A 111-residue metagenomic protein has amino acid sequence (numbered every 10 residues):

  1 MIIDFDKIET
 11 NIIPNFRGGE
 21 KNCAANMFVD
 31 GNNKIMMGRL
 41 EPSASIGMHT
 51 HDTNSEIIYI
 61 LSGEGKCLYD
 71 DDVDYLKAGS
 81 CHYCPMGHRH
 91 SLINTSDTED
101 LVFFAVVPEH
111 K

Functional and structural regions predicted by a protein language model:
M1-N32, G47: A short, N-terminal "cap"/entry segment at the start of jelly-roll beta-barrel domains of the cupin/DSBH fold
G31-N33, T53, D97-E99: Short strand-connecting beta-turns/loops that link adjacent beta-strands
M36-H51: Conserved short histidine dyad/triad with adjacent acidic residue
S45-G47, K66, H82, M86-L92: Histidine-centered metal-chelating micro-motifs
T53-S55, Y59-G65: Glycine- and acidic-residue-biased ligand/ion/polar-headgroup-sensing regions
S62, D70, V106-P108: Cofactor-binding loop segments of dinucleotide-utilizing enzymes, especially the Rossmann-like FAD- and NAD(P)+-binding
D71-M86: Short acidic-glycine-tyrosine-enriched beta hairpin
M86-K111: Ligand-binding loop in jelly-roll beta-barrel domains
